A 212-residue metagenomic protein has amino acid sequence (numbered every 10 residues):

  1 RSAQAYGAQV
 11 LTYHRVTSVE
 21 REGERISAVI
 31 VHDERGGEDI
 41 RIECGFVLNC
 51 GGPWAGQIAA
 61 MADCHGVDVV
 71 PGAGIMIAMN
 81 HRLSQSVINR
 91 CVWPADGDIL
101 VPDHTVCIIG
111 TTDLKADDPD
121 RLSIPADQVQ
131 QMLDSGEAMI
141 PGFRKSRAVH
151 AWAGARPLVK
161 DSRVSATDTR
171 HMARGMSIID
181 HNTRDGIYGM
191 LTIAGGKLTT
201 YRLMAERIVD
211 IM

Functional and structural regions predicted by a protein language model:
S2, Q57-M61, H65-I75, M79-I108 (+1 more regions): C-terminal catalytic lobe of FAD-dependent flavoproteins
S2, Y13-V16, H32-G36: Flavin (primarily FAD) cofactor-binding/catalytic cores of flavoenzymes
Q9, S18, E43, G97-I99 (+1 more regions): Short, surface-exposed charged micro-motifs
Q9-L11, V149: General small-molecule cofactor/ligand-binding pocket signal
T12-S27: A conserved short coil-to-beta-strand element within the FAD-binding core of flavoproteins
R35-F46, C50: Core beta-strand elements of the Rossmann-like FAD/NAD(P) dinucleotide-binding domain in flavoenzyme oxidoreductases
